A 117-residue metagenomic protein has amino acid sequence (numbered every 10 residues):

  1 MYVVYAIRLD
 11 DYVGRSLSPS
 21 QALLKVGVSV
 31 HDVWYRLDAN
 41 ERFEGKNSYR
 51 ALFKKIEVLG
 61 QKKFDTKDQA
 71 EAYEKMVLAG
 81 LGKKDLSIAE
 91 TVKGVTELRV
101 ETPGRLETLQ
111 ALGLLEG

Functional and structural regions predicted by a protein language model:
M1-G117: Non-catalytic accessory segments flanking enzymatic or RNA/DNA-binding domains
